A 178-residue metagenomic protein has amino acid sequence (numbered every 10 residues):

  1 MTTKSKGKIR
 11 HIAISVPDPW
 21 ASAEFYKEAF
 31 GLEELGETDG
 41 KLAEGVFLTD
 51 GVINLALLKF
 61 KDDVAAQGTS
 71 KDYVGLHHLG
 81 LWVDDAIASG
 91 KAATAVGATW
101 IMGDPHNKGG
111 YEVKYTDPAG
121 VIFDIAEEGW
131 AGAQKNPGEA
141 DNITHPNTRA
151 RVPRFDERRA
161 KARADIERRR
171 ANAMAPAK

Functional and structural regions predicted by a protein language model:
T2-S5, F47, G90-K178: Vicinal oxygen chelate
T3-K6, A13-L55, K59: Core segments of cupin and vicinal oxygen chelate
K8-P17, V46-T49, Q67-A92, Y111-D117 (+1 more regions): Vicinal oxygen chelate
S22-F25, S89-A93: Hydrophobic side chains in well-ordered alpha-helices
E37-T38, Q67-D72, D104-P105: Short histidine-centered beta-strand/loop micro-motifs that create catalytic or ligand/metal-coordination sites
K59-D63, E128: Acetyl-CoA-dependent GNAT
D63-G68, A133-Q134: A short, acidic/glycine-rich surface segment
